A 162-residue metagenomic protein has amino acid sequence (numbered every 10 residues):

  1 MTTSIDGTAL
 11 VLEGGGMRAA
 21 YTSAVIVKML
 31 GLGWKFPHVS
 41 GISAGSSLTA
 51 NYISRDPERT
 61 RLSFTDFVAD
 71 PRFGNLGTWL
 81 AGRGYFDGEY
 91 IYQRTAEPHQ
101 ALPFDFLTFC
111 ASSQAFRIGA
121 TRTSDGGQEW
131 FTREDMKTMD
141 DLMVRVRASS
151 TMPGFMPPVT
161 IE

Functional and structural regions predicted by a protein language model:
M1-I42, A50-E162: Patatin-like phospholipase
